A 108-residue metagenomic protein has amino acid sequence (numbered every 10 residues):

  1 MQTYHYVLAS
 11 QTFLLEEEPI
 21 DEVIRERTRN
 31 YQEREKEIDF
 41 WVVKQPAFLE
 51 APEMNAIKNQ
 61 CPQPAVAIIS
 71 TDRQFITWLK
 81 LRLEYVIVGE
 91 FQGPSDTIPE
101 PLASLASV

Functional and structural regions predicted by a protein language model:
Y6-V7: Solvent-exposed, low-complexity segments and loops of surface/extracellular structural proteins
S10-P19, A47-A51, Q74-I76: Short acidic, S/G/P-rich loop/turn micro-motifs used as interaction or catalytic elements
E16-T28: Well-ordered, non-membrane alpha-helical segments in soluble/globular domains
R25-N30, P52-N55: Eukaryotic intrinsically disordered and solvent-exposed regulatory patches
E35-I38, Q63: Eukaryote-biased feature marking scaffold/signaling PDZ-domain proteins and nuclear chromatin regulators
W41-V43, A67: Beta-strand cores of modular interaction/reader domains in eukaryotic scaffold and signaling proteins, especially PDZ
A51-V108: Polybasic, proline/glycine-rich intrinsically disordered low-complexity segments
